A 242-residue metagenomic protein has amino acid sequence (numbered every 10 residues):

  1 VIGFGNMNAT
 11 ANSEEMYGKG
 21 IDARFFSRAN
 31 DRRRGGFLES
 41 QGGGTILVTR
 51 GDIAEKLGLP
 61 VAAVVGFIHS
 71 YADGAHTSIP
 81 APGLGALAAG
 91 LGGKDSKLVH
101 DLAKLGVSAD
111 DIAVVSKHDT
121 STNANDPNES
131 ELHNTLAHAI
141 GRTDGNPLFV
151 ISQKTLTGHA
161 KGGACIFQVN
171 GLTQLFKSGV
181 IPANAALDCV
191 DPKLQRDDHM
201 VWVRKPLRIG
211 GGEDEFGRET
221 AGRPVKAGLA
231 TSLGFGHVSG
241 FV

Functional and structural regions predicted by a protein language model:
V1, P60-H69, S108-K117, D144-K154 (+2 more regions): Beta-strand segments within the central parallel beta-sheet cores of soluble alpha/beta enzyme folds
V1-I53, G162-V242: Conserved beta-strand-centric core segments of catalytic alpha/beta enzyme folds
I2, G74-A86, D119-A137, A160-Q168 (+1 more regions): Short glycine/threonine-rich loop-to-helix capping motif typified by GTGT followed within a few residues by an Asp-Pro
E15-V107, A113-V114: Condensing-enzyme catalytic core mediating Claisen C-C bond formation in acyl metabolism
K56-L57, N125, S239: Short helix/loop capping segments that flank catalytic or ligand/cofactor-binding pockets
I68, K94-S116, D126-L156: A beta-strand-loop signature enriched in Asp, Gly, Thr, and Trp that corresponds to the sialidase/neuraminidase Asp-box
A113-H133, S152-A183, C189: Active-site pocket-lining segment
